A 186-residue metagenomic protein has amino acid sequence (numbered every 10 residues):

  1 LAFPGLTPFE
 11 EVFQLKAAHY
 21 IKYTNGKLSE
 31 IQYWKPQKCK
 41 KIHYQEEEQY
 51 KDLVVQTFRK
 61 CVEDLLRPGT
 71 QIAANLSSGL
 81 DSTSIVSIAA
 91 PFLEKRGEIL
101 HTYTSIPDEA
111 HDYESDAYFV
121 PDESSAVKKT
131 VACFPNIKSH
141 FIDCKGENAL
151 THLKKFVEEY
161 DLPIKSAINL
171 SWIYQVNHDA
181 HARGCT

Functional and structural regions predicted by a protein language model:
L1-Q45: N-terminal segments that mediate ammonia production and transfer in glutamine-dependent amidotransferase systems
Q37-T186: ATP-dependent adenylate-handling active sites, centered on carboxylate activation for C-N bond formation
